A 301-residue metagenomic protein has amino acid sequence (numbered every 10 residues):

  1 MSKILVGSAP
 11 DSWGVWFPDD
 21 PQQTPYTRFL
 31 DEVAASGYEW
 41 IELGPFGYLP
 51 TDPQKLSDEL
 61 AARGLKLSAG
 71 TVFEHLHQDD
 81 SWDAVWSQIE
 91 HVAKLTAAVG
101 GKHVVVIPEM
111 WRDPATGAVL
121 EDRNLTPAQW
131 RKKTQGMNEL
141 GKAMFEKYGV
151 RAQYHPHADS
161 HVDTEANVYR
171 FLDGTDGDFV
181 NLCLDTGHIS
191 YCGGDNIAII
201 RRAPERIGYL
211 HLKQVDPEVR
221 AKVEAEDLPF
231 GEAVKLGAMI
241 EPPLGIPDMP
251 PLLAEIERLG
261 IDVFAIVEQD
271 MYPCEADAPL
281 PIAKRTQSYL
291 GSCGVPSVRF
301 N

Functional and structural regions predicted by a protein language model:
M1-H103, P127, R131-K132, N138-E139 (+5 more regions): N-terminal pre-domain/capping segments
L5-A9, S68-G70, V104-E109, P204-D216 (+2 more regions): Non-cysteine beta-strand/loop elements that form the S-adenosyl-L-methionine
F17-P21, W40-K55, H75-S87, A158-T164 (+4 more regions): Acidic-and-aromatic substrate-binding clefts and catalytic sites of carbohydrate-active enzymes
D20-P25, M110-L120, V219-E232: Short, flexible, mixed-charge acidic loops at enzyme active sites
W40-I41, Q135-I246, V295-N301: Acidic/histidine-rich catalytic cores of soluble enzymes
S81-L182, D262, F300: Active-site acidic/histidine proton-transfer and metal-coordination neighborhood in alpha/beta enzyme cores
P243-L259: A short, acidic, amphipathic alpha-helical segment used as a generic capping/interface helix at domain edges
V263-C293: C-terminal/domain-terminus segments
